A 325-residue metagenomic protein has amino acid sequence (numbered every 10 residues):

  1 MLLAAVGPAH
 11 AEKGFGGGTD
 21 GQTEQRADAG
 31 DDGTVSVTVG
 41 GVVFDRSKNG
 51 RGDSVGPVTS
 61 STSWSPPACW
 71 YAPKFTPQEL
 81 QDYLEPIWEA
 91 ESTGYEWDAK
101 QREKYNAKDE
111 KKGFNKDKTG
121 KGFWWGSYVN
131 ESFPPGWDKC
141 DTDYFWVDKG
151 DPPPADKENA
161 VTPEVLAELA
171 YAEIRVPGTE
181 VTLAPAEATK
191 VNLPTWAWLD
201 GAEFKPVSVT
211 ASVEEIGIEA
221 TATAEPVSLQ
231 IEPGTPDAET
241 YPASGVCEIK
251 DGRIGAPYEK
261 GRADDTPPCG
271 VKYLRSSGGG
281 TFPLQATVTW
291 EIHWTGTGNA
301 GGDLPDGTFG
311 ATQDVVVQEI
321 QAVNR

Functional and structural regions predicted by a protein language model:
M1-A11: Secretory targeting and sorting signals
K13-D156: Solvent-exposed N-terminal domain segments of exported/luminal and surface proteins
K121-A224: Extracellular-facing segments of soluble proteins and assemblies that are Gly/Ser/Thr-biased and enriched in aromatics
P226-K260: Short acidic/polar micro-motifs centered on Gly/Asp/Asn
P233-T235, R275, W290-W294, V315-Q321: Beta-strand elements of well-folded, non-transmembrane domains
K250-P283: Solvent-exposed segments in extracellular or luminal domains encompassing
G280-G298: Internal, hydrophobic beta-strand segments that form the core of beta-sheet-rich folds
T297-N324: Short beta-strand elements
